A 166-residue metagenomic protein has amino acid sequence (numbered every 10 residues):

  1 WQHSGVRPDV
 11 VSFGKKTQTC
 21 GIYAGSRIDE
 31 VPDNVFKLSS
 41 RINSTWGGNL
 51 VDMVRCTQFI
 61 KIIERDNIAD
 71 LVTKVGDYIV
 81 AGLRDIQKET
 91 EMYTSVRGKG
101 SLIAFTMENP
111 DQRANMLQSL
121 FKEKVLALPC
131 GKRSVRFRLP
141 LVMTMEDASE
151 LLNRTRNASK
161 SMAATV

Functional and structural regions predicted by a protein language model:
W1-V166: Conserved N-terminal phosphate-binding loop of PLP-dependent enzymes in the Aspartate aminotransferase
